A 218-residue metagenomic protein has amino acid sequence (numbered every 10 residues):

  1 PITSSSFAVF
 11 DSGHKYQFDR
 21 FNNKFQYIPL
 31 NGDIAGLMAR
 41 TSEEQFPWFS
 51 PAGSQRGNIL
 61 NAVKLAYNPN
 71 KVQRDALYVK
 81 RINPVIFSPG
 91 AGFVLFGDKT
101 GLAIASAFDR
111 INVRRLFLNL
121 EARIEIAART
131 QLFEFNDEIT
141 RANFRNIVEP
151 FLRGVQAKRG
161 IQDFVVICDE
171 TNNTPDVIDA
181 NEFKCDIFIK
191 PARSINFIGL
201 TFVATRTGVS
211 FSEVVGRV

Functional and structural regions predicted by a protein language model:
P1-V218: Structured, hydrophobic secondary-structure cores that serve as assembly/anchoring elements
